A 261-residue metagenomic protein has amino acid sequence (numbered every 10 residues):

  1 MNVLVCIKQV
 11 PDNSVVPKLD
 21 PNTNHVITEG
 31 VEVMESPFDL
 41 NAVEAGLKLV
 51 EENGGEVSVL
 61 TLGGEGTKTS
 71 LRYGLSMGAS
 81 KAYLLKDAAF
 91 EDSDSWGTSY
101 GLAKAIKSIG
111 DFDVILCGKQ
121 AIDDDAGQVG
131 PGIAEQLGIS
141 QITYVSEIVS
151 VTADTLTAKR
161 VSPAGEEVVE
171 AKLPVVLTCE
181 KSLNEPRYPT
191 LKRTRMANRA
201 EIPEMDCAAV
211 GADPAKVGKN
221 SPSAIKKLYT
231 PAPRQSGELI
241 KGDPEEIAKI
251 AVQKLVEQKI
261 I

Functional and structural regions predicted by a protein language model:
M1-I261: N-terminal glycine-rich FAD/FM-binding segment characteristic of electron-transfer flavoproteins
